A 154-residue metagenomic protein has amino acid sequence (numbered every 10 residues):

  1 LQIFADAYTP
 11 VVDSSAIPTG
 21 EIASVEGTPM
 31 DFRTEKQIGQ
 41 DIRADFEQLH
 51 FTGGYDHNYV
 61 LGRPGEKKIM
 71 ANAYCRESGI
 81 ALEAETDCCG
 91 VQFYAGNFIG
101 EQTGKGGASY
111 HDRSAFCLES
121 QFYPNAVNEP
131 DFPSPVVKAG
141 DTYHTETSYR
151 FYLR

Functional and structural regions predicted by a protein language model:
L1-R154: An exposed, glycine/acidic-rich loop-and-rim segment of catalytic or binding clefts
